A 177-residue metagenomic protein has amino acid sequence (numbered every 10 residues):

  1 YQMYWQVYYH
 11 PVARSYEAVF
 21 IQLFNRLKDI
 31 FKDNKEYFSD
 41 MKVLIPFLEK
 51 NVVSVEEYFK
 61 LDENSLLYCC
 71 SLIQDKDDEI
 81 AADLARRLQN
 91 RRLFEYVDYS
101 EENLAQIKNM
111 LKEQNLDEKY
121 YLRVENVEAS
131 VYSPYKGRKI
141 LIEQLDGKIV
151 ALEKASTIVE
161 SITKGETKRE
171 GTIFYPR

Functional and structural regions predicted by a protein language model:
Y1-R177: Histidine-centered, transition-metal-coordinating active-site segments
